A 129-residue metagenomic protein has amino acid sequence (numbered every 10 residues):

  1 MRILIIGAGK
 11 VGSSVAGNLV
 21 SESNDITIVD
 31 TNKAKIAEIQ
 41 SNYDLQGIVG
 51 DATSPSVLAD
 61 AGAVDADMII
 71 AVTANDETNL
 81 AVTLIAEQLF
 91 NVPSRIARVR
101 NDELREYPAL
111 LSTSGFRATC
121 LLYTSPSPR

Functional and structural regions predicted by a protein language model:
A8-G9: Glycine-rich Rossmann-fold phosphate-binding loop(s) that bind the pyrophosphate of adenine dinucleotide cofactors
G12: N-terminal Rossmann-fold NAD(P) dinucleotide-binding loop
I26: Short beta-strand element of Class I
D30-T31: Conserved acidic E/D residue at the C-terminus of a beta-strand in Rossmann-like folds
I36: Short alpha-helix immediately C-terminal to the canonical SAM-binding loop
D102-G115: Rossmann-fold NAD(P)-binding glycine/threonine-rich loop
Y123-P128: Conserved small/polar residues in nucleotide/adenosyl-binding loops
